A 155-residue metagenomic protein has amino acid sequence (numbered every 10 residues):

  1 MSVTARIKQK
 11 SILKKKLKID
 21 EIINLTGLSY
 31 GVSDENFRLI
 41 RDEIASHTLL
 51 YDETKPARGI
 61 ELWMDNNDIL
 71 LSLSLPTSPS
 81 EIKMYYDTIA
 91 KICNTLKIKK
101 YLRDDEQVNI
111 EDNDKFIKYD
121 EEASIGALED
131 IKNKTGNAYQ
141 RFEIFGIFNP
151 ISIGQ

Functional and structural regions predicted by a protein language model:
M1-Q155: Acidic (Asp/Glu-rich) sequence patches and key acidic residues that form negatively charged surfaces used
